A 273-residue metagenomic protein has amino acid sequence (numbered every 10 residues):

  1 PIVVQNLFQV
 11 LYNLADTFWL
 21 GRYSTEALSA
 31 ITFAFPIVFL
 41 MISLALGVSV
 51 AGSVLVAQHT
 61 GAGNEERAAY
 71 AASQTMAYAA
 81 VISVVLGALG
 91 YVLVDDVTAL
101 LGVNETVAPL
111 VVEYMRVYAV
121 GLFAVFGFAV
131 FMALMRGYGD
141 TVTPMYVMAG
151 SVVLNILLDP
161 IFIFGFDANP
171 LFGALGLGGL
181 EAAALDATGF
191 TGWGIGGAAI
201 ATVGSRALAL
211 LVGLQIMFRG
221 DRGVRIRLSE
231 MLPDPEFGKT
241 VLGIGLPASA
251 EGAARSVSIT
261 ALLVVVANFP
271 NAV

Functional and structural regions predicted by a protein language model:
P1-F18, R22-Y23, P36-A51, L55 (+6 more regions): N-terminal transmembrane alpha-helices
P1-N13, S205-A209, G213, M217 (+1 more regions): Transmembrane helical elements of multi-pass membrane transporters/channels
I2, N6, T32-F35, A79 (+5 more regions): Residue-level recognition of transmembrane alpha-helices in multi-pass small-molecule transporters/permeases
L7, L11-S29, T98-E105, I163 (+2 more regions): Helix-terminus/linker motif at the lipid-water interface of multi-pass membrane proteins
L14-F18, A88, D96, V130-L134 (+4 more regions): Alpha-helical transmembrane segments of multipass membrane proteins
T25-P36, V111-M115, A199, N271-V273: Small-residue hotspots at the loop-to-helix junctions and early N-terminal turns of transmembrane alpha-helices
L28-Y91, V125-P144: Small-residue-rich hydrophobic transmembrane alpha-helices
V56-F123, G165, P170-G245: Short alpha-helical transmembrane segments in multi-pass integral membrane proteins
